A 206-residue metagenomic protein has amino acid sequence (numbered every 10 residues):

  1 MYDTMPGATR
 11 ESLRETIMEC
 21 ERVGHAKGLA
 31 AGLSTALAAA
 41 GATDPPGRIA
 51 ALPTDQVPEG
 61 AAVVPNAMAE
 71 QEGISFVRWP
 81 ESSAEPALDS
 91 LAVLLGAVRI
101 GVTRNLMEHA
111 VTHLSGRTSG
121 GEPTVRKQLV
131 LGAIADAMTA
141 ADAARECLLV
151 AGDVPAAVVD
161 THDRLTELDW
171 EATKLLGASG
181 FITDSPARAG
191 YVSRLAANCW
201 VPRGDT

Functional and structural regions predicted by a protein language model:
M1-L37, E72-F76, L176-T206: Glycine-rich phosphate/cofactor-binding loops in nucleotide/flavin-utilizing enzymes
R14-M18, A30, S34, V111 (+6 more regions): Generic detector of well-ordered alpha-helical segments enriched in charged/polar residues, highlighting helical
G32, A36, A42-T139: Glycine-rich beta->alpha junctions and the first turn(s) of the following alpha-helix
E122, M138-T166, W170-T183: C-terminal helix-coil-helix/basic helical segment that borders enzyme active sites and/or dimer interfaces and provides
R126, V130-A133, A157-R164, A187-R188: Short, conserved alpha-helical segments within structured domains
A135-R145, N198-R203: Short, charged low-complexity intrinsically disordered segments located at boundaries of structured domains
